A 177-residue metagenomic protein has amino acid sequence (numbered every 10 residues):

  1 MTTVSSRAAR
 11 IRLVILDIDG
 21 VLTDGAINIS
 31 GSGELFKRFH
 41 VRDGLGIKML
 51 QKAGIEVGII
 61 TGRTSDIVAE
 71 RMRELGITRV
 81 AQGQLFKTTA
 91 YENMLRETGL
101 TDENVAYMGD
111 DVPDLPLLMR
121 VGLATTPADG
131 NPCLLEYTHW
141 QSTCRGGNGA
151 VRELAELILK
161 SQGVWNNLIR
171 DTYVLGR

Functional and structural regions predicted by a protein language model:
M1-I18, V164-R177: Non-catalytic pre-domain segments flanking phosphatase-related domains
A9-I27, L118, V151: Asp-based phosphoryl-transfer active-site loop
R10-R12, I55, E103-N104: Short coil/turn segments at beta-strand junctions that form active-site/ligand-binding loops
R12, A26-K48: Basic, amphipathic juxtamembrane/active-site segments that coordinate anionic phosphate or diphosphate groups
I18, G62-R63, Q84, A128-N131: Short secondary-structure boundary segments
T23-I29, A69-L75: Short, basic/glycine-rich phosphate-binding loops at helix/coil junctions that contact nucleotide phosphates
F36-K37, E74-L75, R79-A81, T88-R177: Mg2+-dependent phosphoryl-transfer enzymes with acidic/Ser/Thr/Gly-rich catalytic loops
I47-R71, A81-Q82, L118: Substrate-recognition element of Asp-dependent hydrolases with the DxDx(T/V) motif
